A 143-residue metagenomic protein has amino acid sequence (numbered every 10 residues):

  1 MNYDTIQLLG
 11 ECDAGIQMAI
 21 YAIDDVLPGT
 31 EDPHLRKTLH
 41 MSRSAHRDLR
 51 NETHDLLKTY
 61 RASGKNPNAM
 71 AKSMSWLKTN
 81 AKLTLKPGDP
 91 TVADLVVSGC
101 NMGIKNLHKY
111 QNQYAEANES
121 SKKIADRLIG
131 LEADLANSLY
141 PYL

Functional and structural regions predicted by a protein language model:
M1-T30, T91-A115: Alpha-helical bundle segments that constitute or directly flank the non-heme di-iron/ferroxidase center
D4-C12, P33-N51, D89-L95, E119-L131: Alpha-helical scaffold segments that form or flank carboxylate-/histidine-based iron centers
C12, A19, V26, L49 (+5 more regions): Amphipathic alpha-helices that form helix-helix packing interfaces
M18, M41-D48, M70, A81: Long, non-catalytic architectural segments outside compact domain cores
T30, R47, R61-G64, A115-E119: Residues at alpha-helix boundaries and short interhelical turns
T30-P33, T53-L56, Y60, Y114 (+1 more regions): Hydrophobic stripe of amphipathic alpha-helices that form coiled-coil interfaces
N51, D55-I104: Carboxylate-rich helix-loop segments that flank metal/cofactor sites and access channels in metalloenzymes
V92, G99-L143: Preference for long, well-ordered alpha-helical segments
